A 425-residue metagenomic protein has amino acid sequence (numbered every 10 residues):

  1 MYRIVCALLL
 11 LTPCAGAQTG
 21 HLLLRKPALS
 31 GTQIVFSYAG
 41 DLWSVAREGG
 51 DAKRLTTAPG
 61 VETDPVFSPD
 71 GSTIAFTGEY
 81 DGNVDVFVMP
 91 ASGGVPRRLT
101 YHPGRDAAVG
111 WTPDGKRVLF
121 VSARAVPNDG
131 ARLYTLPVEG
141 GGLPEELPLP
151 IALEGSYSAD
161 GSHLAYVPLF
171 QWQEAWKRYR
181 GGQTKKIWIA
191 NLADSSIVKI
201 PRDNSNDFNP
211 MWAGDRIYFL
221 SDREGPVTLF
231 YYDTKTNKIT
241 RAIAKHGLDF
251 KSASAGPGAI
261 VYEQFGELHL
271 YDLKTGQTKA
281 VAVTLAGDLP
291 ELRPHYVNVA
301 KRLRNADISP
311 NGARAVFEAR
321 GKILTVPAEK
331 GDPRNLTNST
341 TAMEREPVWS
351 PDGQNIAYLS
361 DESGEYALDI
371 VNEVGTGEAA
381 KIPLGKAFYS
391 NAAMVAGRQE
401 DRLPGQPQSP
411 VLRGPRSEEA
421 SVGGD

Functional and structural regions predicted by a protein language model:
M1-A7: Sec-dependent signal peptide recognition, specifically the positively charged N-region followed immediately by
T12-C14: N-terminal signal peptide c-region/cleavage motif recognized by signal peptidases
Q18, S37-W43, A58-E62, A75-F87 (+19 more regions): A flexible loop/linker signature enriched in serine peptidases of the S9 family
T19-G49: Mature N-terminal segment immediately following signal peptide/propeptide cleavage in secreted/periplasmic
L29-G31, P69-D70, P113-D114, A159-D160 (+5 more regions): Residue-level detector of Asp-centered blade-edge/turn motifs that repeat once per structural unit in beta-propeller
A52: Glycine/alanine-rich phosphate-binding loops at beta-alpha junctions
N298-D307: Signature of short aromatic-glycine-proline-rich micro-motifs recurring in repeat-based ectodomains
